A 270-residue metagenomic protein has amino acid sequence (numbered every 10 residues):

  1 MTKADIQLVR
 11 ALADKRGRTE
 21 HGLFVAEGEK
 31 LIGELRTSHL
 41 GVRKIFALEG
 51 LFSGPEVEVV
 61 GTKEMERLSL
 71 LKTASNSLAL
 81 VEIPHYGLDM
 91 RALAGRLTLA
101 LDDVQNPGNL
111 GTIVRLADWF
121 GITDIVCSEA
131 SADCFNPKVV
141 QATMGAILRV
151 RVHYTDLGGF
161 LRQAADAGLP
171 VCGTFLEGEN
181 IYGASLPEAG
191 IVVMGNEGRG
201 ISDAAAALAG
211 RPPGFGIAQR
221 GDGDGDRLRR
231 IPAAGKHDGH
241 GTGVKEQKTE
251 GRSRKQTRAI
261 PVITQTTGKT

Functional and structural regions predicted by a protein language model:
M1-E49, S131-A132: Boundary-proximal intrinsically disordered activation/regulatory segments immediately upstream of a helical core
G28, Q105-I113, G216-D222: Amphipathic alpha-helical repeat scaffolds
T37, H85-E179, H237: RNA substrate-binding interface of SAM-dependent RNA methyltransferases
G54-E64, R96, E188-I191, G210-R211: Active-site regions of enzymes building and remodeling cell-envelope glycoconjugates
E58-E82: Glycine/small-residue-rich loop that forms an oxyanion/phosphate-binding "nest" at active or ligand-binding sites
A79, W119-F120, C134-A146, D203-G243: Structured adenosyl-cofactor binding patch, chiefly the S-adenosyl-L-methionine
G173-G216, I231: Active-site/ligand-binding-proximal alpha/beta "capping" segment
G239-I260, T270: Short, basic, low-complexity termini and linkers enriched in Ser/Thr/Gly/Pro that act as targeting/leader peptides
